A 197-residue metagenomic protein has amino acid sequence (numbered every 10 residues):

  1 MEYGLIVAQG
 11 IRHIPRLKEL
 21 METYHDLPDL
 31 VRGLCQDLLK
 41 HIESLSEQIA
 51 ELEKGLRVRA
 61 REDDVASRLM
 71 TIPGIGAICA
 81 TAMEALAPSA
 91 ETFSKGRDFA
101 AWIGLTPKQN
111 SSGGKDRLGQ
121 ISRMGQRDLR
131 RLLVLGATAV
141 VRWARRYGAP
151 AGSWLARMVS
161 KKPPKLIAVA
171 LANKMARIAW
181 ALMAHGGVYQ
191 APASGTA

Functional and structural regions predicted by a protein language model:
M1-A197: A detector of single, family-specific signature residues that are central to catalytic or substrate-handling motifs
